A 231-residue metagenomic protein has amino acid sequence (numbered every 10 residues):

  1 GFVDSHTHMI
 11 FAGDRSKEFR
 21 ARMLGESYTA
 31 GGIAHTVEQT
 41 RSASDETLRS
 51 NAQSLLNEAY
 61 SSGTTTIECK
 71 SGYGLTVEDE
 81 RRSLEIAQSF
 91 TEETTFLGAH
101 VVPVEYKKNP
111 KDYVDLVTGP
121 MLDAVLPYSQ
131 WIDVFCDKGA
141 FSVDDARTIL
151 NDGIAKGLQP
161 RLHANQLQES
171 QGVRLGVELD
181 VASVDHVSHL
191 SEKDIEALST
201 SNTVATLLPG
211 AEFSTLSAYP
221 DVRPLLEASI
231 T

Functional and structural regions predicted by a protein language model:
G1-N51: Metal-associated gating/positioning segment near the N- to mid-region
H6, F19, G63, K70 (+4 more regions): Divalent metal-coordination and catalytic microenvironments
R15, D79-S83, D145-A146, G172 (+2 more regions): Residues at alpha-helix caps and immediate loop-helix transition turns in enzyme cores, especially N- and C-cap
A34-Q53, N57, T65-S170: Metal-coordinating catalytic core of metallo-dependent amide/deamination hydrolases
Y60, T118, V125, I154 (+3 more regions): Non-catalytic positions within long, well-ordered alpha-helices that form the structural scaffold/packing of enzyme
G63-T64, S129, V181, I230: A structural motif
Q159-P160, E169-T231: Active-site-adjacent C-terminal substructures of enzyme catalytic domains
